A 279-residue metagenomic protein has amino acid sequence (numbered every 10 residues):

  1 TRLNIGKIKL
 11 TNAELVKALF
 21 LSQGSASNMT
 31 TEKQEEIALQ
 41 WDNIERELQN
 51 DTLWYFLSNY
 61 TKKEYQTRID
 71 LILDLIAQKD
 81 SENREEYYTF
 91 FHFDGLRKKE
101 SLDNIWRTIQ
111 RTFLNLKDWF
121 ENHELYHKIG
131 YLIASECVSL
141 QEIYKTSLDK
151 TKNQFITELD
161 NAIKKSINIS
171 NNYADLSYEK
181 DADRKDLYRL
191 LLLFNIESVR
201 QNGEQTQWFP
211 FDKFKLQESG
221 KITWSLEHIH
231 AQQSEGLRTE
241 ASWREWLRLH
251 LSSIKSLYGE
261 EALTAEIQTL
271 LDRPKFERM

Functional and structural regions predicted by a protein language model:
T1-M279: Flexible coil/loop and intrinsically disordered segments
